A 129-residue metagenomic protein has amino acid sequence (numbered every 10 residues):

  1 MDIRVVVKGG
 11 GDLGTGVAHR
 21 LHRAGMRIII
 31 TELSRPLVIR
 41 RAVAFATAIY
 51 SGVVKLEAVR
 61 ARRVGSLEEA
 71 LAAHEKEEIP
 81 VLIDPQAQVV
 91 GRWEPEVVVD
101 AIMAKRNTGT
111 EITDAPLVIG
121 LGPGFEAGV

Functional and structural regions predicted by a protein language model:
M1-V129: Well-ordered secondary-structure scaffolds
